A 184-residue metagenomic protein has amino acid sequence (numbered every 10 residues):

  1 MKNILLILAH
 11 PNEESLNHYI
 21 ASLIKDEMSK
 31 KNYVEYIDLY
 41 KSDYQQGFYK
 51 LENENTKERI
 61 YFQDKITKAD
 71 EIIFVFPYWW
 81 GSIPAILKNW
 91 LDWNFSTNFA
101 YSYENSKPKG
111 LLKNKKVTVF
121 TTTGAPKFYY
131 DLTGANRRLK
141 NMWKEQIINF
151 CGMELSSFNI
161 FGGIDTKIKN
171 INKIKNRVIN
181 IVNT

Functional and structural regions predicted by a protein language model:
M1-Y103, I168-I171, K175-T184: N-terminal beta1-alpha1-beta2 submodule of the flavodoxin-like/Rossmannoid cofactor-binding fold
K2, N32, K115, M153-E154: A structural micro-motif
I7-L8, T121, F158-N159: Short beta-strands and strand-loop turn motifs
L39, T122, F161-G163: Active-site donor-binding loop signature of nucleotide-sugar glycosyltransferases
P77, A125, G163: Flexible loop residues that form catalytic and substrate-binding hotspots at small-molecule/glycan-binding clefts
Y103-F150: Short, glycine-/small-residue-rich phosphate/pyrophosphate-handling segment
T133-T184: Glycine-rich phosphate/pyrophosphate-binding loop and the adjoining helix
